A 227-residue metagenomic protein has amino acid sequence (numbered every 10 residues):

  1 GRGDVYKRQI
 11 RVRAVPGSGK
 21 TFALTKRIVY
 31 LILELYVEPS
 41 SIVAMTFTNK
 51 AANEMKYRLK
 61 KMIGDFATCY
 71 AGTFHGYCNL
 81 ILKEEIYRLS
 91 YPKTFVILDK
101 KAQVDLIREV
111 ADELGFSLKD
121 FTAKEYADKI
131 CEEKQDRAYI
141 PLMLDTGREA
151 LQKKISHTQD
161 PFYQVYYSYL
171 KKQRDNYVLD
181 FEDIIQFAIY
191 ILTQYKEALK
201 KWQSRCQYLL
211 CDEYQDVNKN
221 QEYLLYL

Functional and structural regions predicted by a protein language model:
G1: Glycine-rich phosphate-binding loop
D4, R8-P16, A23, V43 (+4 more regions): Conserved helicase NTPase motor core
D4-K93, I97, K200: P-loop NTPase Walker
L33, K83, D112, R174 (+1 more regions): Residues at helix-coil transition
F66-C69, Y87-D183, C206: ATP-hydrolysis module of ASCE/P-loop NTPase motor domains, specifically the Walker B Asp-Glu catalytic pair
